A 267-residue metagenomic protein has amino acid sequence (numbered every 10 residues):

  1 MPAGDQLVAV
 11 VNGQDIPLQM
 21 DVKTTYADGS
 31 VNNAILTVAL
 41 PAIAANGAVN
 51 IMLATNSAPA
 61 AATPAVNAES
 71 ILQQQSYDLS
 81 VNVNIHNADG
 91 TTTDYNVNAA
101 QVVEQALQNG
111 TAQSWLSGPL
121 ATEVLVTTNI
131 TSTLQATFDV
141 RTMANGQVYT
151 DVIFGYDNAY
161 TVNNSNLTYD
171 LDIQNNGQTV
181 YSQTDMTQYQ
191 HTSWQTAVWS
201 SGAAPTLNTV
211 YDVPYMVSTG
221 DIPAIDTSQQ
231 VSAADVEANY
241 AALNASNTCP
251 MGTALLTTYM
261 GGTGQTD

Functional and structural regions predicted by a protein language model:
M1-N96, V102-T127, R141: Alpha-mannosidase-like glycoside hydrolase catalytic domains involved in N-glycan trimming, generalizing to other
G118-P119, T127-D267: Catalytic cores of extracellular degradative/oxidative enzymes
